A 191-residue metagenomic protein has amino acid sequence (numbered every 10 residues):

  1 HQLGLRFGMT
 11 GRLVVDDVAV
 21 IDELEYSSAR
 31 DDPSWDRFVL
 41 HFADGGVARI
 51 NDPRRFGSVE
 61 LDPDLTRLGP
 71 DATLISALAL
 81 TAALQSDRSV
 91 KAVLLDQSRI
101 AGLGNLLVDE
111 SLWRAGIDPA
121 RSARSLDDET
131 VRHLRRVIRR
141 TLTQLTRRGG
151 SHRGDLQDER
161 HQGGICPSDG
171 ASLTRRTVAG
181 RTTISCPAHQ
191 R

Functional and structural regions predicted by a protein language model:
H1-R191: Structured catalytic/nucleic-acid-binding cores of DNA maintenance enzymes
